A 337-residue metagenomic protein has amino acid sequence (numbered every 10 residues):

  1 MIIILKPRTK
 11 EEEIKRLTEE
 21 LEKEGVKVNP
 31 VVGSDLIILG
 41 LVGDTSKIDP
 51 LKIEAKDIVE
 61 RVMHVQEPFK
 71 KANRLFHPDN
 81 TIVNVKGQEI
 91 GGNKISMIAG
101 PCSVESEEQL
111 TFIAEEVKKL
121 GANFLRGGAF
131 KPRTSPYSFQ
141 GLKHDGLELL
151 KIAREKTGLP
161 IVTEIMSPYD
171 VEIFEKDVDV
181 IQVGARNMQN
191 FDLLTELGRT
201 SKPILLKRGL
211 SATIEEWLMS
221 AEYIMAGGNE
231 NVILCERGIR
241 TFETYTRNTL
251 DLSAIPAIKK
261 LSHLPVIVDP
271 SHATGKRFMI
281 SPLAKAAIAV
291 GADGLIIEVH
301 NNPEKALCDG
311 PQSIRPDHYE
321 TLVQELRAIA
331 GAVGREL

Functional and structural regions predicted by a protein language model:
M1-M97: Non-catalytic terminal accessory/regulatory regions of metabolic enzymes
I95-F112, P136-Q140, P160-E164, A185 (+2 more regions): Active-site mouth loops of central-metabolism enzymes
I95-P101, L125-G127, I161-E164, I181-V183 (+4 more regions): Hydrophobic faces of well-ordered beta-strands that scaffold small-molecule active sites in alpha/beta enzyme cores
G121, I173-Q182, G198-I204, M225-N231 (+2 more regions): Glycine-enriched alpha-helix->loop->beta-strand junction motifs that scaffold or abut catalytic
R126-H144, N301-P311: Glycine-rich, proline-tolerant flexible connector loops at the mouths of alpha/beta enzymes
A129-S135, N187-S253: Conserved anion-binding
P132-V178, Q182, N190-L193: N-terminal active-site wall of soluble small-molecule enzyme domains
F139-T163, L197-P203, L252-V266, Q312-R335: Alpha-helix-loop-beta-strand connector modules within alpha/beta enzyme cores
